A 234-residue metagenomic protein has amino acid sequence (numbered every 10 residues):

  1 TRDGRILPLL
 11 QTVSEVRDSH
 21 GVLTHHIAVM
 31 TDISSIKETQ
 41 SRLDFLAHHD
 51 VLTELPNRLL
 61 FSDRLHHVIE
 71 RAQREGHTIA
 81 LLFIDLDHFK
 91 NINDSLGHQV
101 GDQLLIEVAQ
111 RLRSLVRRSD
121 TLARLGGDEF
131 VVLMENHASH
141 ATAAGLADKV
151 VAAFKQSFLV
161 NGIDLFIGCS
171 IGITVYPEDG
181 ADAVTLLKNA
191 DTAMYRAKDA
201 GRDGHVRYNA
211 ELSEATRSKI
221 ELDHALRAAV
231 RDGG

Functional and structural regions predicted by a protein language model:
T1-G4, R17-D18: PAS-family sensory domains
Q11-V13, M30, G168: Sensory-domain boundary capping and coupling elements
V22-D32: PAS-family sensory domains
K37, S41-H48, E54-L81, D87-R117 (+4 more regions): Conserved long alpha-helical elements within nucleotide-processing catalytic cores of c-di-GMP signaling and class III
L122, K149, A153, L159 (+4 more regions): Cyclic nucleotide signaling catalytic output domains
